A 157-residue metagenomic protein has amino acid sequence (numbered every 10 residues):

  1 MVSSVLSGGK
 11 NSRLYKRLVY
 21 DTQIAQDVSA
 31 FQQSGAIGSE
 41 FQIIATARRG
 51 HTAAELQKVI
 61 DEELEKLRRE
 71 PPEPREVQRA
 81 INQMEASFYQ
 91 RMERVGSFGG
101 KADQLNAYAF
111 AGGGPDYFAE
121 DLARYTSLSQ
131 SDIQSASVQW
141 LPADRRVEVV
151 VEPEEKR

Functional and structural regions predicted by a protein language model:
M1, A30, S135-S137: Short beta-alpha junctions and helix-cap segments that line functional grooves
M1-N11, Y108: His/Glu-based metal-binding/catalytic segments typifying zinc-dependent metallopeptidases
G9, L128, A143: Residue-level signal for short amphipathic helical patches enriched in basic/charged and nearby hydrophobic residues
K16-S127, R146-P153: M16 family metallopeptidases and their MPP-like homologs
D132-E152: Bilobed periplasmic-binding protein-like "clamshell/Venus-flytrap" ligand-binding domains
K156-R157: Extracellular/periplasmic ectodomains of large secreted or surface enzymes and adhesion receptors
